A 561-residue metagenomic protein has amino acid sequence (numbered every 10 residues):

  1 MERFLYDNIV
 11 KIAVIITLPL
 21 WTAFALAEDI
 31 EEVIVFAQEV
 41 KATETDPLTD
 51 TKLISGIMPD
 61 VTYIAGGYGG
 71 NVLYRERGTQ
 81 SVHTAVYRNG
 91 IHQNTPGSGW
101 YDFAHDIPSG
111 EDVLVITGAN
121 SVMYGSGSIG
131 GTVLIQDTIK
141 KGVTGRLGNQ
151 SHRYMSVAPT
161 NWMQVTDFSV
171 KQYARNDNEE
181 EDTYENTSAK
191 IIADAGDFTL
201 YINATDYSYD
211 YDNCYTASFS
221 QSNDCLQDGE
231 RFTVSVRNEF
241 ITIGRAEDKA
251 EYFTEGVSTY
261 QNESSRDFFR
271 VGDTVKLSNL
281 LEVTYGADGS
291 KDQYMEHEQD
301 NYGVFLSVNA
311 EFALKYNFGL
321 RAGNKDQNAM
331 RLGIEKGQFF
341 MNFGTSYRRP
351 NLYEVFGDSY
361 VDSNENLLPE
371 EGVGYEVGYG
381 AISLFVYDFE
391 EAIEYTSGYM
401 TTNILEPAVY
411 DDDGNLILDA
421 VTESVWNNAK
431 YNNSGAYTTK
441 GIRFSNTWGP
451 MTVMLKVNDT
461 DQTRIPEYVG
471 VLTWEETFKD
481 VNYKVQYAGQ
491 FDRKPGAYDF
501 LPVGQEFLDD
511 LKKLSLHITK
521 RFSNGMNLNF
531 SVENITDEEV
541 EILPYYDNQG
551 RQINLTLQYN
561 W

Functional and structural regions predicted by a protein language model:
V14, A27, M155-P159, A189 (+4 more regions): Conserved C-terminal beta-signal and adjacent last beta-strands/turns of outer-membrane beta-barrel proteins
F36, H105-G142: A beta-strand signature from Gram-negative outer-membrane beta-barrel systems, especially the internal plug domain
S55-H92: Extracytoplasmic beta-strand/coil segments of soluble accessory domains associated with Gram-negative outer-membrane
Y63, I91-G118: Short acidic/polar hinge/loop motifs at secondary-structure boundaries that mediate gating or recognition
T84, I139, T144, G148-R153 (+7 more regions): Outer-membrane beta-barrel signature, preferentially recognizing the C-terminal barrel domain of Gram-negative
S121-V122, L134, K141-R146, R153-D228: Periplasmic-side early beta-strands and strand-to-turn transitions of outer-membrane beta-barrels
A195-N203, I243, S278-E390, M454 (+2 more regions): Structural signature of Gram-negative outer-membrane beta-barrels, strongest in the C-terminal barrel of TonB-dependent
N279, E311-K315, D388, Y410-A497 (+2 more regions): Gram-negative outer-membrane beta-barrel transporters
